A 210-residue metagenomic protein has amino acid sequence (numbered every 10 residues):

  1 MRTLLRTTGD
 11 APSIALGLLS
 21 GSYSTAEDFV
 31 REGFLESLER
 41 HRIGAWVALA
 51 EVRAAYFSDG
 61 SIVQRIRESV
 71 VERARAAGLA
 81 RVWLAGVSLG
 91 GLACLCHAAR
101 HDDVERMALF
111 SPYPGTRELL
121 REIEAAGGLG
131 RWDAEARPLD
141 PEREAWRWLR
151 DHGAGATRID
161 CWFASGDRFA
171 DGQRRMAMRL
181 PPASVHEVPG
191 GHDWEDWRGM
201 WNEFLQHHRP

Functional and structural regions predicted by a protein language model:
M1-R42, Y56: Short, surface-exposed "cap/lid" segments of acyl-processing enzymes
A15, G44-E51: A fold-wide structural signal in alpha/beta-hydrolase
L19-S22, S58-D59, R168-P210: C-terminal catalytic histidine-bearing segment of alpha/beta-hydrolase fold enzymes
E51, F110-Y113, W162: Alpha/beta-hydrolase-fold catalytic nucleophile elbow
F57-A76: Alpha/beta-hydrolase active-site loop
A85-C94: Gly/Ala-rich beta-loop-alpha elbow adjacent to hydrolase catalytic centers
C96-L139, E187, R198: Hydrolase active-site cap/lid region
E124, L129-P181: The feature captures the conserved acid-bearing segment of alpha/beta-hydrolase catalytic domains
